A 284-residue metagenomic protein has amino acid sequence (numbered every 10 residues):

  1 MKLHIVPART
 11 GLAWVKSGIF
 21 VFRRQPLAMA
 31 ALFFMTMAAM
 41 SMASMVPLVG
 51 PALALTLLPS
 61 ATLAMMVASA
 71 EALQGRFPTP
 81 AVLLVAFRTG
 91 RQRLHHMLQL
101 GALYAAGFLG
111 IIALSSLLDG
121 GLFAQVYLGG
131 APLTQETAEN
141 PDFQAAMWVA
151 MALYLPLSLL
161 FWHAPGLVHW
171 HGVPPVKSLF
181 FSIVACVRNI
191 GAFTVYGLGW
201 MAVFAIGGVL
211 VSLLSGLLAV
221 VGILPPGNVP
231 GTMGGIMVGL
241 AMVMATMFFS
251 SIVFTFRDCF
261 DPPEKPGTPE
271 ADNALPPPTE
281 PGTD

Functional and structural regions predicted by a protein language model:
M1-D284: Hydrophobic alpha-helical membrane segments
